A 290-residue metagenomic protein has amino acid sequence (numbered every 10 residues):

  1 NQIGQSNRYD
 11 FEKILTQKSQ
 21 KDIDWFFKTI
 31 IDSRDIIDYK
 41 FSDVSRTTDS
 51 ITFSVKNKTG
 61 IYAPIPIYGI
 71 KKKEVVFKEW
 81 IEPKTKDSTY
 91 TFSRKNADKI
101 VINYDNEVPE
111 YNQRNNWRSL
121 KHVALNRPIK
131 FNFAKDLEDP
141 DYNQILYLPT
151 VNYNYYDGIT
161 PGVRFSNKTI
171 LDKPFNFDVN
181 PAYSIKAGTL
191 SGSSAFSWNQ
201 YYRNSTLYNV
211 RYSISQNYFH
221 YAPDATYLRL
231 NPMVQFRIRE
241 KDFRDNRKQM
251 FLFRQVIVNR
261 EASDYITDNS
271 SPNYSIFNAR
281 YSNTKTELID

Functional and structural regions predicted by a protein language model:
N1-T48, F53: Amphipathic alpha-helical substructures
T16, D224, M250-I257, E261 (+1 more regions): Large, well-folded core regions of big proteins
K18, K56-T59, Y153: Non-cytosolic beta-sheet module surface loops
I23-D24, I37-Y104: Beta-strand-rich binding/interaction modules
I81, F92, N103-T206, R244-R247 (+1 more regions): Outer-membrane beta-barrel initiation region
P149, F177-P181, Y212-Q216, P232 (+2 more regions): Membrane-embedded beta-strand positions of outer-membrane beta-barrel proteins
Y156, I170, S184-K186, Y201 (+3 more regions): Structural signature of outer-membrane beta-barrel domains
R203-Y218, V234: A glycine-rich helix N-cap at a beta->alpha junction
